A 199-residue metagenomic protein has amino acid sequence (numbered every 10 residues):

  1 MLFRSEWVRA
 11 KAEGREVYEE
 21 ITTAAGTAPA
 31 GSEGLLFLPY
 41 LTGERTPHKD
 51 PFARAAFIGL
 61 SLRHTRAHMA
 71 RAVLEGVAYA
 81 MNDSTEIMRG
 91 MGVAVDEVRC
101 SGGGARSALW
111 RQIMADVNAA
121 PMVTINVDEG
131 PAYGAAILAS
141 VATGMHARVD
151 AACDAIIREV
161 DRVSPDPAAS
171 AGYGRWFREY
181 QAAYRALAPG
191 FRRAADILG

Functional and structural regions predicted by a protein language model:
M1-G199: Active-site core segments that coordinate phosphate-bearing ligands/cofactors across diverse enzyme families
